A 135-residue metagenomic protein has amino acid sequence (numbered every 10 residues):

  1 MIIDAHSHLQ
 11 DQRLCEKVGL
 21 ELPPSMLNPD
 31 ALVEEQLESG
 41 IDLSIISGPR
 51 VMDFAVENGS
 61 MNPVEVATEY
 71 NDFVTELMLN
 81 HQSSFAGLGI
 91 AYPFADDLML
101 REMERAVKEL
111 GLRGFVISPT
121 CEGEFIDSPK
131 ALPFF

Functional and structural regions predicted by a protein language model:
M1-F135: Helix-coil boundary/capping segments in enzymes
